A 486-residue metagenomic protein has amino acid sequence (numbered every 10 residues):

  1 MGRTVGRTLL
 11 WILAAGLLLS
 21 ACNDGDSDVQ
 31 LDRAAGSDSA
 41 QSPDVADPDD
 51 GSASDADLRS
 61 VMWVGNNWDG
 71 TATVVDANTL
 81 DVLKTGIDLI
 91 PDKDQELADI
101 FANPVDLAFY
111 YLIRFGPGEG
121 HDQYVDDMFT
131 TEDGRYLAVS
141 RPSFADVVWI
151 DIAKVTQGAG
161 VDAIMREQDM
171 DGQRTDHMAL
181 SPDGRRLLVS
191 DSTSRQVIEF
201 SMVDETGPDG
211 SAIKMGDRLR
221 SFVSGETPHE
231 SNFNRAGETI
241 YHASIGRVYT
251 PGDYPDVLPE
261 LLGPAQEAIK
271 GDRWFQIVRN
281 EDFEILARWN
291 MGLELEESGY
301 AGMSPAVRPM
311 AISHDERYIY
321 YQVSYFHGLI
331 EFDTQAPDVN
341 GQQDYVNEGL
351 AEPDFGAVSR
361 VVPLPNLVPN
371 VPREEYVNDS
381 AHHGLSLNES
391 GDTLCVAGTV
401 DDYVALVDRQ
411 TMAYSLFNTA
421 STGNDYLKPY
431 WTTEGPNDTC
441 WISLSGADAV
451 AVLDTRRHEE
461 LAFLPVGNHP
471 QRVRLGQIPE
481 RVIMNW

Functional and structural regions predicted by a protein language model:
M1-L10: Bacterial N-terminal signal peptides that target proteins for export
L19-A21: C-terminal motif of bacterial Sec signal peptides marking the signal peptidase cleavage site
N23-W486: Predominantly soluble domains enriched in secretory-pathway, periplasmic, or organellar proteins
